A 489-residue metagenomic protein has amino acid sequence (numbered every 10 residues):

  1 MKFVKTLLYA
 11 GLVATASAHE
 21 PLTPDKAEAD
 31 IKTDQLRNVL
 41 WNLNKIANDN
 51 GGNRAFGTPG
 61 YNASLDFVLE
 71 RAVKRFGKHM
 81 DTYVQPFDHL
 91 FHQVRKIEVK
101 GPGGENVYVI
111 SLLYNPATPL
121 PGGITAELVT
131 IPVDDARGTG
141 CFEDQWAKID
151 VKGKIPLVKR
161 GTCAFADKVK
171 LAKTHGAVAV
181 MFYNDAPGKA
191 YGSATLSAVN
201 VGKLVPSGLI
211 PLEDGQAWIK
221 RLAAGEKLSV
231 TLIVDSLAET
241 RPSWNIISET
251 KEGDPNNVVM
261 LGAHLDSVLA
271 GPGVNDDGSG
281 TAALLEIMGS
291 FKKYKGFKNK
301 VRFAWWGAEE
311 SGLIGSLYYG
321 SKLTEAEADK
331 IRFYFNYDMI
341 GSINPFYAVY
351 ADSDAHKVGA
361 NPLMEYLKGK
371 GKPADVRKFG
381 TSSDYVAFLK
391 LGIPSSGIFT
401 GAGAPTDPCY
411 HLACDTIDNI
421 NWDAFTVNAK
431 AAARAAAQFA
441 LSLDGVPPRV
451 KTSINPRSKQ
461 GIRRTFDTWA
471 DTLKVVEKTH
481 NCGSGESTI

Functional and structural regions predicted by a protein language model:
M1-A18: Fungal secretory targeting signals
A16-L65, L69-F76, E249-K251, N256 (+2 more regions): N-terminal hydrophobic or amphipathic helices/low-complexity stretches enriched in small/hydrophobic/Pro/Gly
L22-I31, D49-G60, L157-C163, K168-V169 (+6 more regions): Second-shell loop/turn segments in exported
I31, N256, L269, G296 (+3 more regions): Metal-dependent peptidase/peptidase-like ectodomains
W41, K45-K152: Noncatalytic luminal/extracellular "stalk/propeptide" segments of secretory-pathway proteins
T58, Y108-L212, P272, A374: Extracellular/luminal Protease-associated
P116-G140, V199-V274, E286-G289, K293 (+1 more regions): Soluble metallo-hydrolase cores and metallopeptidase-like ectodomains found primarily in the secretory/periplasmic
P405-V476, C482-I489: His/Asp/Glu-rich mid-to-C-terminal helical/loop segments that flank catalytic regions of hydrolases
